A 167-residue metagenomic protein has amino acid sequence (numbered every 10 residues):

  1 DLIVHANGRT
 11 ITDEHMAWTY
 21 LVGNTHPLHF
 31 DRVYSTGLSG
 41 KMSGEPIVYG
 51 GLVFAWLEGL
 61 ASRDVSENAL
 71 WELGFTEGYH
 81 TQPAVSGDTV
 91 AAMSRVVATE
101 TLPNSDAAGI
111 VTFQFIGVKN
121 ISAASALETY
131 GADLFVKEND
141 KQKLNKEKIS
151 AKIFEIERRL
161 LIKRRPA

Functional and structural regions predicted by a protein language model:
D1, S86, M93-A167: HotDog/MaoC-like acyl-thioester-processing domains
D1-I47, R164-A167: Catalytic strand-loop segment that frames the active site of acyl-thioester-processing enzymes
H5, L57, G78, F115 (+1 more regions): Generic structural hydrophobic/aromatic packing signal, biased to beta-strands
T10-I11, Y34, A61, S66 (+2 more regions): Amphipathic, positively biased hydrophobic alpha-helical segments used for protein targeting and membrane insertion
P27-L28, E72, G78, Q114-I116: Short, intrinsically disordered/low-complexity patches at protein termini and at juxtamembrane boundaries
K41-V48, V53-T99: Hydrophobic beta-strand-centered segment that forms part of the acyl-chain substrate-binding groove
